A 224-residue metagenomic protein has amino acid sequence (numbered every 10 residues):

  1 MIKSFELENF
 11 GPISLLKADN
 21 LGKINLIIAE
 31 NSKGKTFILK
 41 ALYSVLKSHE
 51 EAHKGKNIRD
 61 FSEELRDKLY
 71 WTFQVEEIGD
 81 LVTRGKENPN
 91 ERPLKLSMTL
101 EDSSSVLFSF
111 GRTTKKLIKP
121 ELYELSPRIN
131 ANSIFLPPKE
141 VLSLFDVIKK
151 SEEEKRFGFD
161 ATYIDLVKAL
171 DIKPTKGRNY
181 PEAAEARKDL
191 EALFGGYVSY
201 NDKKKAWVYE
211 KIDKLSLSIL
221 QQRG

Functional and structural regions predicted by a protein language model:
M1-S48: Pre-Walker A-like glycine/lysine-rich segment at the N-terminus of P-loop NTPase domains
S4-E6, S48-G224: Phosphate-coordinating catalytic segments in nucleotide- and nucleic-acid-processing enzymes
